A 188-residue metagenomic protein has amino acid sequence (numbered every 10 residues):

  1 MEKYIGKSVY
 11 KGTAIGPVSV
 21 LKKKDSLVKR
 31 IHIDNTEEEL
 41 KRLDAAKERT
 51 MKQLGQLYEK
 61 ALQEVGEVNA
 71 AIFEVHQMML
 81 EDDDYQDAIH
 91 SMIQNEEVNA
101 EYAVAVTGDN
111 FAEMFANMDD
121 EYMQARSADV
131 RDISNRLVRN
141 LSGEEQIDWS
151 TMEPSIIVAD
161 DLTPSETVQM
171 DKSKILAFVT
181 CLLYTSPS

Functional and structural regions predicted by a protein language model:
M1-L183: Non-catalytic, soluble scaffold/interaction modules
Y184-S188: Conserved small/polar residues in nucleotide/adenosyl-binding loops
